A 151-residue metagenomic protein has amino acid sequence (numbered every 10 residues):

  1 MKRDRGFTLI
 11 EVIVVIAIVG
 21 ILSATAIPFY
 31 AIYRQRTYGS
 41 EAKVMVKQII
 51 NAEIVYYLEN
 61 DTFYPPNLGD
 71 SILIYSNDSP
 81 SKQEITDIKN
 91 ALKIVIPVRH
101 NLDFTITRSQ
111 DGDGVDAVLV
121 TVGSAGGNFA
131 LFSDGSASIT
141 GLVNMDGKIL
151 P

Functional and structural regions predicted by a protein language model:
M1-R34: N-terminal single-pass transmembrane signal-anchor helix
E11, E41, E53: Acidic-residue sensor for enzyme active/binding pockets
A17, A42, S136-A137: Intrinsically disordered, low-complexity segments enriched in polar/charged residues with Gly/Pro, especially when
F29-V46: Aliphatic-rich helix starts adjacent to a transmembrane/signal segment
M45-D61: N-terminal alpha-helical signal peptides/signal-anchor transmembrane segments
L58-P151: Periplasmic/extracellular, small/polar-rich flexible segments of pilin-like filament-forming proteins
